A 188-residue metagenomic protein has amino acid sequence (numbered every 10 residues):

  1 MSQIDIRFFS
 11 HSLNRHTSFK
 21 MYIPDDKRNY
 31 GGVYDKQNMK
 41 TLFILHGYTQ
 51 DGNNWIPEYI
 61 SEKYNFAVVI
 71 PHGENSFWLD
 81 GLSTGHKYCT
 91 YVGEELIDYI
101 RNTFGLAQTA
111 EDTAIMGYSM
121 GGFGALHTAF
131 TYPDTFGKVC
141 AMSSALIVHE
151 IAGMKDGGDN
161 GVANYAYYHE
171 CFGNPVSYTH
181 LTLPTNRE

Functional and structural regions predicted by a protein language model:
M1-L181, R187: Non-catalytic cap/lid and distal C-terminal segments of serine-dependent acyl enzymes
